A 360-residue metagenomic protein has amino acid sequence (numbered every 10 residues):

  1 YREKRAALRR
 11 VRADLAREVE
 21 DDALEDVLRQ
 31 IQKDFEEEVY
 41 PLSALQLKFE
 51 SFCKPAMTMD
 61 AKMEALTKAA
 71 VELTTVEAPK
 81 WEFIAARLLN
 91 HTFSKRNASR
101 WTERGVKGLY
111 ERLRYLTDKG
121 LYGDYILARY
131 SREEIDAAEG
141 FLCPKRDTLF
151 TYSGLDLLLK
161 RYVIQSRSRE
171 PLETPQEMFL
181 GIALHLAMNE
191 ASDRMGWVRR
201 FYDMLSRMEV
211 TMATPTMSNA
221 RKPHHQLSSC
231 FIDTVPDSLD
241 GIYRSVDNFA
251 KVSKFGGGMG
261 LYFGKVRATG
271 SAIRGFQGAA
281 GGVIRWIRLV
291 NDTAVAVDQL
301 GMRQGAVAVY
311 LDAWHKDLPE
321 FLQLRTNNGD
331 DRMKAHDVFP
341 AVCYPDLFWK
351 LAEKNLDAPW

Functional and structural regions predicted by a protein language model:
Y1-W360: Extended catalytic cores of very large enzyme megasubunits
